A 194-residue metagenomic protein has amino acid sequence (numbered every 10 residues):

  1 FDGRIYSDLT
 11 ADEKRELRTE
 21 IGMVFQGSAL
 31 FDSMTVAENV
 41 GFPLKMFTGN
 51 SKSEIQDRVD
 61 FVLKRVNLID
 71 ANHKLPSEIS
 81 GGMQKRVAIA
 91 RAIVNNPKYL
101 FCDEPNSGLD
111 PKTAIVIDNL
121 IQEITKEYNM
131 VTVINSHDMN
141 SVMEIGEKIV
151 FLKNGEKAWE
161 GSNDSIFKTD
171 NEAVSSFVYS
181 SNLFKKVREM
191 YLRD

Functional and structural regions predicted by a protein language model:
I5, K52-D70: Conserved ABC ATPase "signature" region
L75-I79, M83: Conserved ABC ATPase signature
V94-K98: A short, proline-enriched helix->beta-strand linker immediately N-terminal to the Walker B motif in ABC-type P-loop
L100-D103: Catalytic Walker B motif of ABC-type/P-loop ATPase nucleotide-binding domains
P111-T113: Helix N-cap at the start of a conserved alpha-helix in ABC-type nucleotide-binding domains
S136-H137: H-loop/switch region of ABC-family ATPase nucleotide-binding domains
